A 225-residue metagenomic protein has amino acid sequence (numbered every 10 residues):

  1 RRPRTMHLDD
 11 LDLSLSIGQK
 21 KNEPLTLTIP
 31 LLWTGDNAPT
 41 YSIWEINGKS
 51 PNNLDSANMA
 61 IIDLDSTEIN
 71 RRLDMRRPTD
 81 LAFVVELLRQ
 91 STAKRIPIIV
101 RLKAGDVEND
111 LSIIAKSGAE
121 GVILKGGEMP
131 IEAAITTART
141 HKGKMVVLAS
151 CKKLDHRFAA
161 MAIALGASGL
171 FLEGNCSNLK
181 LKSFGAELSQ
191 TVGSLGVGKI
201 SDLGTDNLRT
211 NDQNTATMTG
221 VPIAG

Functional and structural regions predicted by a protein language model:
R1-L73, D80, E187, T191 (+1 more regions): N-terminal capping/small domains of soluble enzymes
L73-G185: Glycine-rich phosphate/ribose-binding loops and adjacent secondary-structure elements that form binding surfaces
K94-I99, L195-L203: Flexible, glycine/charged-enriched surface loops at secondary-structure junctions
